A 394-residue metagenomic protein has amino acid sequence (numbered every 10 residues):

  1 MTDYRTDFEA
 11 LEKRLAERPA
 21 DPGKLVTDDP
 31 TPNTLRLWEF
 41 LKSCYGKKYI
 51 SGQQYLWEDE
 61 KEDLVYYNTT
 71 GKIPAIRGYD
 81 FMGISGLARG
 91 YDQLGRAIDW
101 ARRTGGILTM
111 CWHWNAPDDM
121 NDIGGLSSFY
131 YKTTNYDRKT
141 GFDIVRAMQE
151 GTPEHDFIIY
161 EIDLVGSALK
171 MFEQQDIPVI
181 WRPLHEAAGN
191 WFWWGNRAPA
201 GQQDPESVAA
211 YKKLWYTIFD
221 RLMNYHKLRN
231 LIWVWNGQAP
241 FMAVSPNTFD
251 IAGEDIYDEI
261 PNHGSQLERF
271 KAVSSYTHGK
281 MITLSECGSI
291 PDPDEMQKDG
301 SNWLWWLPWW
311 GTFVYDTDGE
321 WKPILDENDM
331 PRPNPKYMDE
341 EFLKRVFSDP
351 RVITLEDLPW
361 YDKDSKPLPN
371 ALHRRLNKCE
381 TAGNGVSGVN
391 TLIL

Functional and structural regions predicted by a protein language model:
T2-N68, I73-G83: Boundary/entry segment of secreted carbohydrate-active catalytic domains
Y4-L15, Y49-L56, K280-L392: Substrate-binding cleft of secreted/luminal carbohydrate-active enzymes
R36, E58-Y66, D92-R96, S167 (+3 more regions): Alpha-helical scaffolding within the catalytic cores of extracellular/periplasmic polymer-degrading hydrolases
G46-Y49, K72-A75, R103-L108, Q174-I180 (+4 more regions): Loop/turn elements at helix/coil->beta-strand transitions in domains of secreted/extracellular proteins
G52-Q54, R182-L184, W215-F241, K280-S289: Aromatic-lined carbohydrate-recognition surfaces of secreted/lumenal glycan-active proteins
L64-K72, G95-G105, L169-Q174, A243-N247 (+1 more regions): Acidic (Asp/Glu)-rich catalytic clusters
L87, L94-T217, L228: Substrate-binding cleft of extracellular glycoside hydrolase catalytic domains
A239-P261, P308-W309: Aromatic- and acid-rich polysaccharide-binding/catalytic face of secreted or lumenal carbohydrate-active enzymes
